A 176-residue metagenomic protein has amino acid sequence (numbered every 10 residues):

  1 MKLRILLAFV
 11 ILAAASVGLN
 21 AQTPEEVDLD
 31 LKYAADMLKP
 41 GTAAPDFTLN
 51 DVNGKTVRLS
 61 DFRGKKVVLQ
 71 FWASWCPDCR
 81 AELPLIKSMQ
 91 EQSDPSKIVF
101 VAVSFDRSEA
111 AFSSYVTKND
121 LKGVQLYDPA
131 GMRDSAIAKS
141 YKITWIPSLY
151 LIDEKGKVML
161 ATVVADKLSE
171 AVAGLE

Functional and structural regions predicted by a protein language model:
M1-P24: Bacterial Sec-dependent N-terminal signal peptides
L19-D46, S114-T117: N-proximal helix/coil linker or "cap" segments that precede and/or mark the start of modular domains
L38, D51-V52, I152-D153: Short, acidic, Ser/Thr-enriched surface-loop or helix-capping motifs
F47-V67: A short beta-strand-turn-helix
R63, F71-S88: Conserved redox-active cysteine motifs that mediate thiol-disulfide chemistry, especially di-cysteine Cys-X(1-2)-Cys
V68-L69, F100: Hydrophobic beta-strand anchors of alpha/beta hydrolase catalytic cores
A81-D120, A130-K139: Structural microenvironment flanking redox-active thiols in thiol-disulfide oxidoreductases
N119-L121, D128-L175: Thiol/disulfide oxidoreductase modules built on the thioredoxin-like
